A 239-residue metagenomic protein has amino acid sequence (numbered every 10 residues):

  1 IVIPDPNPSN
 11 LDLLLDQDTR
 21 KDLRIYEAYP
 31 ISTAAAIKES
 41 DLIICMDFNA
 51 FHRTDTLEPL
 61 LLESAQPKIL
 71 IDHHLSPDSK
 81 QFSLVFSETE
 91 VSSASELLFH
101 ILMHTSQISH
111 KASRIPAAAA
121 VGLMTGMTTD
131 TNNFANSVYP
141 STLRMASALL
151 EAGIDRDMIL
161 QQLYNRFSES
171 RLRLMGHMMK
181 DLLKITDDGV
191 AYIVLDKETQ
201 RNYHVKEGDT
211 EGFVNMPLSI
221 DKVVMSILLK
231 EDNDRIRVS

Functional and structural regions predicted by a protein language model:
I1-Q17, D22-L23, A34, E39-L42 (+1 more regions): Hydrophobic helix-and-loop "lid/oligomerization" segment in the mid-to-C-terminal part of catalytic domains
V2, I44, P67-I71, L84-S87 (+2 more regions): Hydrophobic/aromatic beta-strand patches that form the interior of the parallel beta-sheet core in alpha/beta enzyme
P4-D5, L42, M46-N49, I71-H74 (+6 more regions): Fold-independent oxyanion-binding glycine-rich loops and adjacent beta-strand/coil segments at enzyme active sites
D16-I25, E63, F86-T89: Short, hinge-like loop/turn segments at secondary-structure boundaries
D16-L23, P30-A35, T105-I115: Intrinsically disordered, low-complexity coil segments
L23-Q81: Active-site cofactor/cluster-binding pocket
H73-S147: Short alpha-helices
